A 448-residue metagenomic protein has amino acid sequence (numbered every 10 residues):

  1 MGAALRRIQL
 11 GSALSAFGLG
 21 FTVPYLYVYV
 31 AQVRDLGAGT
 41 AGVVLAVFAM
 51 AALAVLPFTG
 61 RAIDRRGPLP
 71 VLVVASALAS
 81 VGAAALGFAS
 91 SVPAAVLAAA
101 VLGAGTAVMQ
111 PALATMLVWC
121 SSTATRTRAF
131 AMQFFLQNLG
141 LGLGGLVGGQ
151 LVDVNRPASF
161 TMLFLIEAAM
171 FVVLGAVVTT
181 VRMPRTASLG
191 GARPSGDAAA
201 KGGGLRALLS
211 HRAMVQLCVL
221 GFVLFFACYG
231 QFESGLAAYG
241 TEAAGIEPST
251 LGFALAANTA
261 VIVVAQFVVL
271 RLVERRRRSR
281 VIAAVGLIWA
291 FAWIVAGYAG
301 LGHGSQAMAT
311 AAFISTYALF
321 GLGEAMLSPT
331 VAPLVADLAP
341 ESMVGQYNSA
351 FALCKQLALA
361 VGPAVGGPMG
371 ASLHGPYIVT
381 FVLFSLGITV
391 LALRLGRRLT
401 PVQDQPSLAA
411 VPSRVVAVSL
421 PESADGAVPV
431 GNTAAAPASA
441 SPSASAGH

Functional and structural regions predicted by a protein language model:
M1-A49, V215-L255: Helix-loop boundary and gating motifs at the non-cytosolic
M1-L5, R182-V223, A409-S423, H448: Juxtamembrane intracellular "pre-TM" segments in multi-pass secondary transporters
D35, G67, F88-P93, A299-G300: Helix-breaking motifs and short loop linkers at transmembrane-helix boundaries and internal kinks in secondary membrane
A54-S90: Conserved MFS/SLC helix-loop-helix module at the cytosolic interface between two early adjacent transmembrane helices
V55-G67, V152, V264-S279, G370: Helix-to-loop junctions at the C-terminal end of transmembrane segments in multipass secondary transporters
P70-A85, R280-A296: Structural signature of the two symmetry-related core transmembrane helices
A98-L139: Cytoplasmic helix-loop-helix junction between adjacent transmembrane helices in 12-TM secondary transporters
G149, A169-G191, L391-G396: C-terminal membrane-cytosol helix-exit motif in multi-pass small-molecule transporters
